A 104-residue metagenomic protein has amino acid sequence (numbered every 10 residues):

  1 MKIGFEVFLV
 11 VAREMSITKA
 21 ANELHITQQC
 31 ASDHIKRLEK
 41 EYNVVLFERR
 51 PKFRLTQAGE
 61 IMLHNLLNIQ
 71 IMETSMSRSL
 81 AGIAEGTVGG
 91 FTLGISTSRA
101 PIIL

Functional and structural regions predicted by a protein language model:
M1-G4, T56, G86: Short helix-coil-helix linker/hinge
E6, D33: Base-recognition residues in the alpha-helical recognition helix of bacterial helix-turn-helix
F8, A20-A21, T56-G59: Hydrophobic two-helix hairpin corresponding to the core of helix-turn-helix DNA-binding domains
V11-H25: Short helix-boundary/capping micro-motifs
T27, H34: Residues within the DNA-recognition helix of helix-turn-helix
Q28-Q29, A84-L104: N-terminal winged-helix
E39-A58: A short LG(V/I)-centered, amphipathic sequence patch enriched for acidic residue(s) preceding the LG motif
E41-Y42, M62-A84: Alpha-helical linker/hinge and terminal dimerization helices associated with HTH transcriptional regulators
